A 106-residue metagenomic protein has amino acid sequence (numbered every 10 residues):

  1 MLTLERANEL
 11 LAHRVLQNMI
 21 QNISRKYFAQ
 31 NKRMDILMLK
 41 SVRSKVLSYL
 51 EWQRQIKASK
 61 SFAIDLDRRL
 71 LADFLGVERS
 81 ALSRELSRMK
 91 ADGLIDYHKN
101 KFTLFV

Functional and structural regions predicted by a protein language model:
M1-S24: Cyclic-nucleotide recognition modules
E5-A12, A29-M38, I56-S59: Short helix-to-loop capping/linker segments positioned immediately adjacent to catalytic or ligand/cofactor-binding
R14, L37, S41, V77 (+1 more regions): Residue-level signal for short amphipathic helical patches enriched in basic/charged and nearby hydrophobic residues
Q17, S44-S48: Short alpha-helical elements of helix-turn-helix
S24-F28, L47-E51, Q55: Amphipathic, well-packed alpha-helical segments that form the structural scaffold of globular domains
M38, V42-K45, D67: N-terminal positioning helix adjacent to the helix-turn-helix/winged-helix DNA-binding module
E51-V106: Phosphate-/nucleic-acid-contacting segments
